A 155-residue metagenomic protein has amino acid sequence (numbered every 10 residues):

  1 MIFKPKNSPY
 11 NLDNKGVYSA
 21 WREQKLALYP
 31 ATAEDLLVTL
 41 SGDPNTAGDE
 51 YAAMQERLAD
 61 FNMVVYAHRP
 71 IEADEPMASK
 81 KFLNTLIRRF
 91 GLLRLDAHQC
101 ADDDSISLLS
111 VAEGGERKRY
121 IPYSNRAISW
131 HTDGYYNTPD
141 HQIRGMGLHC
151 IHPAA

Functional and structural regions predicted by a protein language model:
I2-A155: Fe(II)/2-oxoglutarate oxygenase catalytic core
